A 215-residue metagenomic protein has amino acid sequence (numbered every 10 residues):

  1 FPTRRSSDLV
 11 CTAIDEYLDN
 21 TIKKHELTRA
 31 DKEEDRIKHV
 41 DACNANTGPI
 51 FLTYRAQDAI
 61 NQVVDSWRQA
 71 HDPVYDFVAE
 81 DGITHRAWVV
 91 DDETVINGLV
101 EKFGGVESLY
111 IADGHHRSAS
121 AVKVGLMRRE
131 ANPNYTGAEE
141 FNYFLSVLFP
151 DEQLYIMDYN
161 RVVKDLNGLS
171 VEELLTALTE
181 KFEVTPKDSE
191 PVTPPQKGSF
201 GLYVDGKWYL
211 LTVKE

Functional and structural regions predicted by a protein language model:
R4-E215: Surface-exposed, charge/polar-rich loops and edge strands
